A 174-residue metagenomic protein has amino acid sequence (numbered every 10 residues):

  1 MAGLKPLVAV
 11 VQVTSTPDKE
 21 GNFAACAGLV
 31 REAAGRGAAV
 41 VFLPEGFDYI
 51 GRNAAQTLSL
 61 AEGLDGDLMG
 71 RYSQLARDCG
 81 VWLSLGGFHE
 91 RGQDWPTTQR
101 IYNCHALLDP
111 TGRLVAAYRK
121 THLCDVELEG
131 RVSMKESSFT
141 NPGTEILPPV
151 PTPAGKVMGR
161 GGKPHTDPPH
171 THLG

Functional and structural regions predicted by a protein language model:
M1-K5: Eukaryotic N-terminal low-complexity, Ser/Thr- and Lys/Arg-rich leader segments that predominantly function as
V8-V11, N22, V30-L60, A76 (+3 more regions): Active-site beta-strand/loop signature of hydrolases that rely on acidic residues for catalysis
T14-E20, G159-R160: Active-site mouth loops of central-metabolism enzymes
P17, F47-I50, H122: Feature marks short, surface-exposed loop/turn motifs that line or immediately flank catalytic pockets and channel
E20-A34, G70, P169: Amphipathic, non-transmembrane alpha-helical secondary structure
G21, A25, S59-D67, T97-R100: Alpha-helix N-cap and loop-to-helix initiation/capping positions
L64, Q74, R91-P169, L173-G174: Active-site catalytic loop in hydrolytic enzyme cores
D65-Q93: A short, hydrophobic beta-strand-centered structural micro-motif
